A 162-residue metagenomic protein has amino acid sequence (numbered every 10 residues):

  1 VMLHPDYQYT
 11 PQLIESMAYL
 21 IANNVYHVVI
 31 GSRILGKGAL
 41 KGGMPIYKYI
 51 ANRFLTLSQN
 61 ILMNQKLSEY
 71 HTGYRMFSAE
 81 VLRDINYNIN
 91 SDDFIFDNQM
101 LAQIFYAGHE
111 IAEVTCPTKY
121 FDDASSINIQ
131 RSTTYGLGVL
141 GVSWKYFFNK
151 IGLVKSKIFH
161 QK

Functional and structural regions predicted by a protein language model:
V1, V29, A112-V114: Hydrophobic/aromatic beta-strand patches that form the interior of the parallel beta-sheet core in alpha/beta enzyme
V1-Q8: Short beta-strand-to-loop acidic/aromatic patch adjacent to the donor-nucleotide binding site
M2, Y19-A22, K145, N149: Generic secondary-structure signature for well-ordered alpha-helical cores
D6, S78, I104, V114 (+1 more regions): Residue-level signature of catalytic and energy-coupling elements of molecular machines, predominantly ATP/GTP-dependent
P11-F94, F121-L140: Acceptor/aglycone-binding surface of glycosyltransferases and processive sugar-polymer synthases
Q65-K66, N90-D92, L101-K119: Catalytic donor-sugar/metal-binding loop of nucleotide-sugar-dependent glycosyltransferases
N98: DNA-recognition element of transcription regulators
G108-K162: C-terminal catalytic/acceptor-binding lobe
